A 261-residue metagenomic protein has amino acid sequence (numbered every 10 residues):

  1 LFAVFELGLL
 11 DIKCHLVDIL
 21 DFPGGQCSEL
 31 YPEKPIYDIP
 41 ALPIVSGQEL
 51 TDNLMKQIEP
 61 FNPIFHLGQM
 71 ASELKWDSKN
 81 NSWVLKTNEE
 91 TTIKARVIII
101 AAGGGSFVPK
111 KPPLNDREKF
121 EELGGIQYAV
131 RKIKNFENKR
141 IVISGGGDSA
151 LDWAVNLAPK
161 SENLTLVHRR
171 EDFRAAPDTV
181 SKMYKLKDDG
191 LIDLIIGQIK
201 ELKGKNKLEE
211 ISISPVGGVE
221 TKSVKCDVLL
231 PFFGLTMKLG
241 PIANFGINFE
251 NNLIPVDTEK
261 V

Functional and structural regions predicted by a protein language model:
L1-D21, G124-A176, V219-K222, G234-N244 (+1 more regions): Rossmann-like dinucleotide/flavin-binding elements
L1-I19, E90, V97-P112: N-terminal-biased segments
L20-V45, A176-Y184: Conserved N-terminal glycine-rich FAD pyrophosphate-binding loop of Rossmann-like flavoproteins
C27-S28, E90-T91, P112-E118, K132-N135 (+4 more regions): Short secondary-structure boundary/capping segments
I39-H66: Conserved FAD-binding subdomain of flavin-dependent enzymes
I58-T87, T92-A95, P159-T258: A Rossmann-like FAD-binding core segment of flavoenzymes
A102-D116, L235-G246: Flavin (primarily FAD) binding-site architecture
